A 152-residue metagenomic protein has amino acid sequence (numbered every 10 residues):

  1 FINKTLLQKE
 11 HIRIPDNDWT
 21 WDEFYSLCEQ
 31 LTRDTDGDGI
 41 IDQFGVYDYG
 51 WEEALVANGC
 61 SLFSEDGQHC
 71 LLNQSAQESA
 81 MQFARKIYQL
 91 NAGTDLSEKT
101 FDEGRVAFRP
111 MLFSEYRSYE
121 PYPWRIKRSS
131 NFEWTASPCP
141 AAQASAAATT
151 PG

Functional and structural regions predicted by a protein language model:
I2: A conserved hydrophobic position in a structured secondary element of the catalytic/binding core that shapes
T5-N17: Aromatic-glycine-rich donor-binding/catalytic loop that engages nucleotide-sugar donors across glycosyltransferases
L7, Y25-Q30, D95-R109: Short helices/loops that flank or line small-molecule/ion binding pockets
Q8, D22-C70: Extracytoplasmic/periplasmic solute-binding protein
Y25-Q30, D66-L96: Glycine-centered hinge/linker elements that transmit conformational signals in sensory and ligand-binding systems
R33-F44, G104-A107, S130-T135: Loop/turn elements at helix/coil->beta-strand transitions in domains of secreted/extracellular proteins
A107-L112, R117-Y119: Paired acidic/hydrophobic, glycine-rich loop segments that form the ligand-binding mouth/hinge of periplasmic-binding
W124-G152: Extracytoplasmic/periplasmic substrate-recognition and gating elements
